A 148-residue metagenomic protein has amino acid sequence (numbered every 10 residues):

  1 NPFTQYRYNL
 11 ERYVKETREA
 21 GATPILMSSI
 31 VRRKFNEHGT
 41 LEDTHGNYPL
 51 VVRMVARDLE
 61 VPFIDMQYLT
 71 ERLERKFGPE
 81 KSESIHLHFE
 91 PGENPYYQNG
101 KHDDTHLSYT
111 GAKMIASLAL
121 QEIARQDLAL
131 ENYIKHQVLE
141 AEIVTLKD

Functional and structural regions predicted by a protein language model:
N1-K113, S117-K135, I143-D148: Alpha-helical cap/lid subdomain in secreted, periplasmic, or secretory-pathway luminal O-acyl-processing enzymes
V138: Acidic helix/loop microenvironments that form the catalytic cleft of cell-wall polysaccharide enzymes
